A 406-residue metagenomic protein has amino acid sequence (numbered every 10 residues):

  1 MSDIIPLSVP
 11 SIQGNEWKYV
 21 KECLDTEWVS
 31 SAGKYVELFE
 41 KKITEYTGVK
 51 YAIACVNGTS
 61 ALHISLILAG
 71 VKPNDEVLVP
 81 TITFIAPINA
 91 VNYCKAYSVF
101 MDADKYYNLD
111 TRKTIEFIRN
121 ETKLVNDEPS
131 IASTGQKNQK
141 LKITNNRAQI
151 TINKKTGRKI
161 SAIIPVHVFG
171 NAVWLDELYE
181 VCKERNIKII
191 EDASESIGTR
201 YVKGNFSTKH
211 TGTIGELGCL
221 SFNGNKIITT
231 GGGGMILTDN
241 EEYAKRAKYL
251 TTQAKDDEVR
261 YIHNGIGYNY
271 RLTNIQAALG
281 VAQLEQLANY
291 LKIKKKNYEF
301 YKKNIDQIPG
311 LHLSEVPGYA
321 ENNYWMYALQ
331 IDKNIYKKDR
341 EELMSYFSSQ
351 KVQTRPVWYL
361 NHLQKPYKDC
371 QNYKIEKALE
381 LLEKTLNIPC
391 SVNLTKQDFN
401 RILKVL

Functional and structural regions predicted by a protein language model:
M1-V29, P389: N-terminal "arm"/small-domain region of PLP-dependent enzymes with the aminotransferase-like
A32-E76, A90-C94, F100, K123-S130 (+3 more regions): Phosphate-binding glycine-rich loop
E37-K41, V49-K50, I131, A148-R158 (+5 more regions): PLP-dependent aminotransferase class I/II
P73, V79, F100, I189-E191 (+2 more regions): Hydrophobic residues in well-ordered beta-strands that form the structural core
T83-I88: Conserved coil-to-alpha-helix start sites within the AMP-binding
C94, E184-R185, Q350: Helix C-cap/helix->beta junction micro-motif
Y97-Y107, R355: Short beta-strand->loop structural element characteristic of the AMP-binding/adenylate-forming
Y107-T230, M235-L237, E242: Active-site phosphate-binding strand-loop segment of PLP-dependent enzymes
